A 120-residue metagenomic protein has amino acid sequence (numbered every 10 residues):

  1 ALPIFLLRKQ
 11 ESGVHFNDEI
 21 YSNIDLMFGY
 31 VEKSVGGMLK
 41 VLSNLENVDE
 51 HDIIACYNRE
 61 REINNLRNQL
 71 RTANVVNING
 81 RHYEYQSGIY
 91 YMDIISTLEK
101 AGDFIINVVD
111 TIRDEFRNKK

Functional and structural regions predicted by a protein language model:
A1-K120: Cytosolic, long alpha-helical scaffolding segments
